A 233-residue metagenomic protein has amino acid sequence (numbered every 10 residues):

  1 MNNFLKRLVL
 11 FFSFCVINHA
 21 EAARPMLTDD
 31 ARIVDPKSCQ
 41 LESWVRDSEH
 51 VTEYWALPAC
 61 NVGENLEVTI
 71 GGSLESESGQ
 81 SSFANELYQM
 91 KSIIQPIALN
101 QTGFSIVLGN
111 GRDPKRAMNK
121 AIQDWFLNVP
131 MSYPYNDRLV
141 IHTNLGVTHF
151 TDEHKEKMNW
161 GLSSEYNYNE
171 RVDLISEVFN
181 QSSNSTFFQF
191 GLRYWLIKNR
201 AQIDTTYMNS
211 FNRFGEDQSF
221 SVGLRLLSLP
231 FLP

Functional and structural regions predicted by a protein language model:
M1-L27, F231-P233: Cleavable N-terminal export/targeting peptides
E21-P233: Transmembrane beta-barrel domains of Gram-negative outer membranes and organellar outer membranes
